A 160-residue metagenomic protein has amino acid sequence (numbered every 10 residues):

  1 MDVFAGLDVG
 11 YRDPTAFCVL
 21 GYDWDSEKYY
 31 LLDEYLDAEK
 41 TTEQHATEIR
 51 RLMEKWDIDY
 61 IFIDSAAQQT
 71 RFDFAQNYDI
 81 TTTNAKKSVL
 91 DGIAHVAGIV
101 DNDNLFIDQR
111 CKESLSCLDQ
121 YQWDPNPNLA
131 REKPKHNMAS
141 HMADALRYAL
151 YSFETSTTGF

Functional and structural regions predicted by a protein language model:
M1-V9: ATPase catalytic-site recognition across NTP-hydrolyzing enzymes
D8-G10, Y35, A66, L146: Anionic group-transfer/hydrolysis microenvironments
Y11-P14, S26: Coil-to-beta-strand transition motifs
T15, D59, A143: Residue-level detector of short, conserved catalytic/binding motifs and their immediate flanks
T15-G21, R147: Short beta-strand scaffold segments in enzyme catalytic cores
C18, W24-N137, S156-F160: Mg2+-dependent endonuclease catalytic cores in nucleic-acid-processing enzymes, primarily RNase H-like
H141-R147: Basic, amphipathic alpha-helical segments enriched in Lys/Arg and hydrophobic/aromatic residues
A149-T157: Short, hydrophobic alpha-helical segments
